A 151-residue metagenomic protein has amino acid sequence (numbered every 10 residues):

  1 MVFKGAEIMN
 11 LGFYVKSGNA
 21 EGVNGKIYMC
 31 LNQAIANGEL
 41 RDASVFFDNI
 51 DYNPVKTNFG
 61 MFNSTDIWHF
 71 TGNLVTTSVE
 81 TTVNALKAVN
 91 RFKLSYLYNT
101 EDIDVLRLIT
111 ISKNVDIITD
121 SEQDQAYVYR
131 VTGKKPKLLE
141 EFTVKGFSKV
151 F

Functional and structural regions predicted by a protein language model:
M1-F70, K145-F151: N-terminal pre-catalytic "stem/leader" segment of glycosyltransferase-like enzymes
A6-Y14, E39-V45, G72-V75, R91-L97 (+2 more regions): Hydrophobic beta-strand segments of well-ordered beta-sheets in folded domains
K26, T77, D120: Soluble or luminal CAZymes and related metallo-dependent hydrolases
I35-E39, K87, I111, R130: Anion (oxyanion) recognition and catalysis
N49-V115, Q123: Extended catalytic core of nucleotide-activated donor transferases of GT-like folds
N84-A85, D116-L138, T143-F147: A short, active-site helix/loop in glycosyltransferases that binds the activated sugar's phosphate group
I103-R107, F142-F151: Acidic anion/phosphate-binding donor-loop and adjacent secondary structure in glycosyltransferase catalytic cores
